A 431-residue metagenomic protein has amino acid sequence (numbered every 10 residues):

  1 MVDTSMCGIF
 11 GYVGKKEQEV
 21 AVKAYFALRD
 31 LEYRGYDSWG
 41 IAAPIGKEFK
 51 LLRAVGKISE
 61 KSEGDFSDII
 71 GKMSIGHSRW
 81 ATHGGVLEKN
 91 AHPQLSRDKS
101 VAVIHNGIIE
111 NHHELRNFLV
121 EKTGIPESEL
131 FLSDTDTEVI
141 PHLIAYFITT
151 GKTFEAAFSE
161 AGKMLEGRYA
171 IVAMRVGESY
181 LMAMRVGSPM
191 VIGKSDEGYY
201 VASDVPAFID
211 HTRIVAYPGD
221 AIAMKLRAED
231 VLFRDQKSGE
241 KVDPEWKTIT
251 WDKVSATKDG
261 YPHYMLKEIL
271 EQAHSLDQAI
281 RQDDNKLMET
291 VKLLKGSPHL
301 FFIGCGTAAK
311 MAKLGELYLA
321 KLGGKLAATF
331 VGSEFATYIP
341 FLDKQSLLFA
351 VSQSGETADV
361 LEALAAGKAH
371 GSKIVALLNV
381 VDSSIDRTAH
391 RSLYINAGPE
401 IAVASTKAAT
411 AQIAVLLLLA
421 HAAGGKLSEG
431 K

Functional and structural regions predicted by a protein language model:
M1-K258, P262-H263, K267-Q282, K286-H299: Conserved short alpha-helical segments that host acidic/polar catalytic motifs at enzyme active sites
K295-G430: Glycine-rich phosphate-binding loops that contact phosphosugars or nucleotide phosphates
